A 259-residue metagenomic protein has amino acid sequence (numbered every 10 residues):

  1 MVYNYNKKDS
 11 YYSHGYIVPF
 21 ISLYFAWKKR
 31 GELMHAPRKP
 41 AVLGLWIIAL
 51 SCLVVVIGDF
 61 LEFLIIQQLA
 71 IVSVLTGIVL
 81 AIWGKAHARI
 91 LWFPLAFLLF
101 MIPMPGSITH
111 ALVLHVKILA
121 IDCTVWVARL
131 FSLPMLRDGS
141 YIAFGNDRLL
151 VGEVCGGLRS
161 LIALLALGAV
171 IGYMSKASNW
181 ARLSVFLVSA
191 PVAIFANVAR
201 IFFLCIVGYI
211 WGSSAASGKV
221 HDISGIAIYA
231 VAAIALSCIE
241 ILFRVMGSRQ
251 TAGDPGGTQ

Functional and structural regions predicted by a protein language model:
M1-Q259: Hydrophobic N-terminal alpha-helices or hydrophobic patches in metabolic proteins across all domains of life
